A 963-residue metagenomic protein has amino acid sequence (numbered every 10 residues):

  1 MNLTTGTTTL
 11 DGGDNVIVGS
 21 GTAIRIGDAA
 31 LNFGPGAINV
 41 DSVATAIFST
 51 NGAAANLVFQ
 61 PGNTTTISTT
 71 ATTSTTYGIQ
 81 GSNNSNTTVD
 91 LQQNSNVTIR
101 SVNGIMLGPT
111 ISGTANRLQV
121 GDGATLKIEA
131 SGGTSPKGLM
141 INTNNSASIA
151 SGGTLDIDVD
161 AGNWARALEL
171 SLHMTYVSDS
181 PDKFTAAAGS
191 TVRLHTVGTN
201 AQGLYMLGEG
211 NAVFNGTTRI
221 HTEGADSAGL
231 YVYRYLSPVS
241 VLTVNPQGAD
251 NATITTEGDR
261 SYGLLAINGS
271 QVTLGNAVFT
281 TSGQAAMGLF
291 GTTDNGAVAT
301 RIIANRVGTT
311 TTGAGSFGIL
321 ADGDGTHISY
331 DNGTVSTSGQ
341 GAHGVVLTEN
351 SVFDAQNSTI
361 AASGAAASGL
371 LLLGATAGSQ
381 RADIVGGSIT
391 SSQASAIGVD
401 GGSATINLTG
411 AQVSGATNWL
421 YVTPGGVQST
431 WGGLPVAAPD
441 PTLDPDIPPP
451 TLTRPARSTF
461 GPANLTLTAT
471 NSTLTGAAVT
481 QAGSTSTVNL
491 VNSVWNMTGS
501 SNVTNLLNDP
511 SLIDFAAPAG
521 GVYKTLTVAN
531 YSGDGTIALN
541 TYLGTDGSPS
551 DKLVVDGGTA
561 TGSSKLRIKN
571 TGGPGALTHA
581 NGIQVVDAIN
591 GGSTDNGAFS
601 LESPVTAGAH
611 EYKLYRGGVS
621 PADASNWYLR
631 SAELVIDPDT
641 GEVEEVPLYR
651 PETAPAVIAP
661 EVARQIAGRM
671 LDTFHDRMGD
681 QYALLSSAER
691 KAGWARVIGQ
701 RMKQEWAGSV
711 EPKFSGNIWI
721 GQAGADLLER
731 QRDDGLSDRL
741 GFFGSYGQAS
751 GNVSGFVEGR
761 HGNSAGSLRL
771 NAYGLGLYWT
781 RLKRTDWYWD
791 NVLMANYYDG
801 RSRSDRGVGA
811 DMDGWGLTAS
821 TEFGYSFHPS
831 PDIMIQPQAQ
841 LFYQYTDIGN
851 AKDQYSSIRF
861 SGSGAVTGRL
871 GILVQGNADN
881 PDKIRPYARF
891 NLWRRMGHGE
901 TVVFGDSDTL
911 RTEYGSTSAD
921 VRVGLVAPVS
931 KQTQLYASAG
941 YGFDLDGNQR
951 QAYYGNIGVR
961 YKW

Functional and structural regions predicted by a protein language model:
M1-T4, T22-D28, T45-G52, N56-V58 (+21 more regions): Glycine-rich beta-solenoid repeat tracts in large extracellular/virion proteins
L3-G21, L31-T50, L57-Y77, V89-N103 (+20 more regions): Beta-strand-rich solenoid/repeat architectures in extracellular/passenger domains of polysaccharide-targeting enzymes
D226, R260, A285, G315 (+7 more regions): A short pocket-lining beta-strand/turn micro-motif at the edge of beta-sheets
L274-N276, A299, R306, G325 (+8 more regions): Extracellular Ser/Thr- and Pro-rich, acidic-biased low-complexity repeat/linker "stalks"
V352-D354, A361, L371, R381-V385 (+18 more regions): Membrane translocator/pore-forming domains, dominated by Gram-negative outer-membrane beta-barrels
S403-K565, K569, P574-S631: Extracellular beta-solenoid/beta-roll
A538-T541, P549, K565-D738: Outer-membrane translocation/initiation segment of Type V secreted surface proteins
